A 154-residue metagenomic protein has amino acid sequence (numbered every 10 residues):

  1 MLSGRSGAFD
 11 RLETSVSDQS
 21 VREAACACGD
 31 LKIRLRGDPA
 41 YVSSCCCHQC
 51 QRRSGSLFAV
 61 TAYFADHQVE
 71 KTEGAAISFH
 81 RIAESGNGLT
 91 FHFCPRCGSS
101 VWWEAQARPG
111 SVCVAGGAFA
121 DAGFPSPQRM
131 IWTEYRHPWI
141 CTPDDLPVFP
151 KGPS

Functional and structural regions predicted by a protein language model:
L2-S154: A short Gly-Trp-Pro
